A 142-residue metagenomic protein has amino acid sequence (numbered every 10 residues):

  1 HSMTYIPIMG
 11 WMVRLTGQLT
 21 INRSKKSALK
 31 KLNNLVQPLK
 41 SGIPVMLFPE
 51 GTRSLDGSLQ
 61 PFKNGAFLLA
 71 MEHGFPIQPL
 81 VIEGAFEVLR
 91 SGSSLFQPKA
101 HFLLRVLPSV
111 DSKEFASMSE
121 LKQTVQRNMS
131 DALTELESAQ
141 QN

Functional and structural regions predicted by a protein language model:
H1-K26: Catalytic core of membrane glycerolipid acyltransferases/transacylases, capturing the structured, soluble-facing
K30-N142: Non-catalytic C-terminal accessory region of glycerolipid acyltransferases and related lyso-lipid remodeling enzymes
